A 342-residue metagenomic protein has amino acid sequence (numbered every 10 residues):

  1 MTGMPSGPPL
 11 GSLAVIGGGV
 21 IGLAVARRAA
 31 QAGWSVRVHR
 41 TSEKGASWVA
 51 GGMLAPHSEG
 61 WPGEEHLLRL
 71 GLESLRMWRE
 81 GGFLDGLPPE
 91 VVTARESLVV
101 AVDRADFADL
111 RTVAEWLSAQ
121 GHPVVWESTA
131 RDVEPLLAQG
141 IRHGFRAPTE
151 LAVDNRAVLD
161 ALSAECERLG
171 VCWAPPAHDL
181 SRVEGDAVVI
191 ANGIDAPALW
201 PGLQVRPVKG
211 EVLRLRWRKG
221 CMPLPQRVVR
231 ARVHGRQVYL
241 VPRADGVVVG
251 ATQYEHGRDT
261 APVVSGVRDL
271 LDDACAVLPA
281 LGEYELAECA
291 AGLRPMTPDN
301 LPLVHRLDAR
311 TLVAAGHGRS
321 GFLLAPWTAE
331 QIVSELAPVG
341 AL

Functional and structural regions predicted by a protein language model:
G11-R37: N-terminal Rossmann-like FAD-binding beta1-loop-alpha1 element of flavoenzymes
I16, E184-D195, A329: Short hydrophobic core segments
A24-R28, M53, E90-T93, I194-A309: Active-site substrate-recognition segment that forms the wall of the catalytic cavity or substrate channel
A30-A50: Glycine-rich FAD pyrophosphate-binding loop
M53-V133: Dinucleotide-binding Rossmann-like beta1-alpha1 core, especially the glycine-rich loop that anchors the ADP
P62, H66-L72, V102-D109, F145-A161 (+2 more regions): Short beta-strand to alpha-helix junction loop
G144-L180, A191: Helical element adjacent to the flavin cofactor pocket in flavoenzyme catalytic cores
Y284-L342: C-terminal catalytic lobe of FAD-dependent flavoproteins
